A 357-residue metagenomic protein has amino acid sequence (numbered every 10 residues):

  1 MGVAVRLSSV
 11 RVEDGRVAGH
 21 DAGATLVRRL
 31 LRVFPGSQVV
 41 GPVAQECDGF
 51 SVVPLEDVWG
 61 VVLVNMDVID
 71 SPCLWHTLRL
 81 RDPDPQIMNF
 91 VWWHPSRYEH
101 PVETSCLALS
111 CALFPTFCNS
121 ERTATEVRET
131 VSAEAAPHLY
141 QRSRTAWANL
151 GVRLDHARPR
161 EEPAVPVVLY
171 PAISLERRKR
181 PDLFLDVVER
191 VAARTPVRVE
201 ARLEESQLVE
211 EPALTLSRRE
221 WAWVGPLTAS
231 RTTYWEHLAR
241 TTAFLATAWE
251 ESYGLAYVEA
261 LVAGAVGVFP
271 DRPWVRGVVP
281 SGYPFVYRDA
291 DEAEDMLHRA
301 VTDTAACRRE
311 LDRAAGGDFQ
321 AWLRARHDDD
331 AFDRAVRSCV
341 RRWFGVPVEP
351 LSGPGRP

Functional and structural regions predicted by a protein language model:
D21, T25, T302-G353: A charged, aromatic-enriched C-terminal amphipathic alpha-helix characteristic of glycosyltransferases across folds
G41-A112: Extended catalytic core of nucleotide-activated donor transferases of GT-like folds
H100-S143: A short, active-site helix/loop in glycosyltransferases that binds the activated sugar's phosphate group
R158-K179, L185-A192: Conserved donor-binding/catalytic core segment of Leloir-type glycosyltransferases
E210-R231: Nucleotide-activated donor-binding/catalytic signature segment of Leloir-type glycosyltransferases, i.e., the conserved
A248-W249: Aromatic "clamp/platform" in nucleotide-sugar-dependent glycosyltransferases that forms part of the donor/acceptor
V266-F269: Short hydrophobic beta-strand element within catalytic cores of glycosyltransferases and related nucleotide-activated
S281-A305: Conserved acidic donor-binding segment of nucleotide-sugar-dependent glycosyltransferases
